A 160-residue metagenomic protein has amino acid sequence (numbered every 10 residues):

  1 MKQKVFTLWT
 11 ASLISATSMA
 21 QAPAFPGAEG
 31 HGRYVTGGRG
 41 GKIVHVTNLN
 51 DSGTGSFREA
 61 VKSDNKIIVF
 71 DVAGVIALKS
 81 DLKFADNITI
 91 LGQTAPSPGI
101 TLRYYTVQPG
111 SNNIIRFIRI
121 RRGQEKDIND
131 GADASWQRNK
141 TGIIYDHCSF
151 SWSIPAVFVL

Functional and structural regions predicted by a protein language model:
M1-Q21: Bacterial Sec-dependent N-terminal signal peptides
P23-I68: Acidic Gly/Asp/Thr-rich repetitive segments characteristic of extracellular carbohydrate-active and adhesion proteins
N50-S52, A73-V75, A95-S97: Acidic glycine-/aspartate-rich tracts in secreted/extracellular proteins
R58-D64, V75-L91, P98-F117, R122-T141 (+1 more regions): Extracellular beta-strand-rich solenoid/capping regions of secreted or surface-exposed proteins that bind or remodel
F70, L91-T94: Domain-scale signature associated with acetyltransferase and cell-envelope carbohydrate enzymes
H147-L160: Active-site cradle of extracellular carbohydrate-active enzymes
